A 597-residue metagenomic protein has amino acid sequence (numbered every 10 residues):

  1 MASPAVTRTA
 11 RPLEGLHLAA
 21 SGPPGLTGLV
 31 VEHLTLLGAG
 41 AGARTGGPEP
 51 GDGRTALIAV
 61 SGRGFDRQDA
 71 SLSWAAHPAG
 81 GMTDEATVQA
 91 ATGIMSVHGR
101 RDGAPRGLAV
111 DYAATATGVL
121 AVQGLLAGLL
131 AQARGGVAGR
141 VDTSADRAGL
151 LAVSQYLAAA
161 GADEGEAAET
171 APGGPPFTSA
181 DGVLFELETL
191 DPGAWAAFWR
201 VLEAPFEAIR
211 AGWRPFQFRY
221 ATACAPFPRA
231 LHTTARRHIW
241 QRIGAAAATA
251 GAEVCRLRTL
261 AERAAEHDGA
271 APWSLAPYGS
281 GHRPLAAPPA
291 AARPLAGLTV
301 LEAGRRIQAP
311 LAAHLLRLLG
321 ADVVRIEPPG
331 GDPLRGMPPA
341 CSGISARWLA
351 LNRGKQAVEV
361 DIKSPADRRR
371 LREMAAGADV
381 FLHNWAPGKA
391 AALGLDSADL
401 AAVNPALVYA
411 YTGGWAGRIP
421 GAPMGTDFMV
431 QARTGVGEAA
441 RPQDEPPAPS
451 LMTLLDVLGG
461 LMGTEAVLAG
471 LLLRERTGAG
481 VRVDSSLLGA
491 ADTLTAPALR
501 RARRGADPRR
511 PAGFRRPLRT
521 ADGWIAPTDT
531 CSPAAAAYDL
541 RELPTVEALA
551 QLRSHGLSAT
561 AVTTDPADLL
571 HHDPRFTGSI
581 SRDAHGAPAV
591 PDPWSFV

Functional and structural regions predicted by a protein language model:
M1-T83, A90-G331, A340-C341, S345 (+5 more regions): Acyl-CoA thioester-binding alpha/beta core of soluble enzymes
Q89, G425-P442: Flexible glycine/proline-rich, aromatic-decorated loop/lid segments
G304, D361-I362, N384-W385, R433 (+1 more regions): Glycine-rich, N-terminal phosphate-binding loop of Rossmann-like dinucleotide-binding domains
C341-D361, A432: N-terminal glycine-rich dinucleotide-binding loop that anchors FAD/FMN and/or NAD(P) in oxidoreductases
R368, W385-D396, P420: Glycine/threonine-rich flexible loop motifs
E373-M374, A422: Structural alpha-helical scaffold elements that stabilize or flank donor/cofactor-binding regions in carbohydrate
A378: An anion/phosphate-binding loop that grips the pyrophosphate of nucleotide cofactors and donors
F381: Hydrophobic acceptor-binding patch used for acceptor engagement in glycosyltransferases
